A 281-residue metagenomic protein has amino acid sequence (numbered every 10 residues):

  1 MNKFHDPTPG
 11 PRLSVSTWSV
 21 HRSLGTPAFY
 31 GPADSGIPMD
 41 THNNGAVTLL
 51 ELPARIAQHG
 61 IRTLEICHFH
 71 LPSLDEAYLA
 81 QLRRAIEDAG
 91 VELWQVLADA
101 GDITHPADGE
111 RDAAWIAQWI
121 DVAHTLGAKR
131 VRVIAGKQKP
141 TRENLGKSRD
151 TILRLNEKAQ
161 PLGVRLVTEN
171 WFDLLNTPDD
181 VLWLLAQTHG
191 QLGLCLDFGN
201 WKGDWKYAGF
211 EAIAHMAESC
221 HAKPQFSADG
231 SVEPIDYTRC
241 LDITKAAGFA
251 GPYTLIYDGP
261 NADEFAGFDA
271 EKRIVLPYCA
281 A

Functional and structural regions predicted by a protein language model:
M1-I120, H124, Q160, H189 (+2 more regions): N-terminal pre-domain/capping segments
T8-G10, P27, T63, V96 (+1 more regions): Acidic/histidine-rich catalytic cores of soluble enzymes
V15, I56, I86, A123 (+6 more regions): Conserved, mostly hydrophobic/aromatic
N44-G45, C67-Y78, G101-R111, K137-E143 (+4 more regions): Acidic-and-aromatic substrate-binding clefts and catalytic sites of carbohydrate-active enzymes
Q58-I61, A128, A217, F249-A250: A structural motif
A77-L82, G109-A117, L145-L153, L182 (+3 more regions): Charged helix-capping and loop-helix junction motifs
A123-E143, L162, V167-W171: Active-site groove signature of glycoside hydrolases
G251-D258: Conserved active-site loop/cleft motifs that coordinate metal ions or position small ligands
